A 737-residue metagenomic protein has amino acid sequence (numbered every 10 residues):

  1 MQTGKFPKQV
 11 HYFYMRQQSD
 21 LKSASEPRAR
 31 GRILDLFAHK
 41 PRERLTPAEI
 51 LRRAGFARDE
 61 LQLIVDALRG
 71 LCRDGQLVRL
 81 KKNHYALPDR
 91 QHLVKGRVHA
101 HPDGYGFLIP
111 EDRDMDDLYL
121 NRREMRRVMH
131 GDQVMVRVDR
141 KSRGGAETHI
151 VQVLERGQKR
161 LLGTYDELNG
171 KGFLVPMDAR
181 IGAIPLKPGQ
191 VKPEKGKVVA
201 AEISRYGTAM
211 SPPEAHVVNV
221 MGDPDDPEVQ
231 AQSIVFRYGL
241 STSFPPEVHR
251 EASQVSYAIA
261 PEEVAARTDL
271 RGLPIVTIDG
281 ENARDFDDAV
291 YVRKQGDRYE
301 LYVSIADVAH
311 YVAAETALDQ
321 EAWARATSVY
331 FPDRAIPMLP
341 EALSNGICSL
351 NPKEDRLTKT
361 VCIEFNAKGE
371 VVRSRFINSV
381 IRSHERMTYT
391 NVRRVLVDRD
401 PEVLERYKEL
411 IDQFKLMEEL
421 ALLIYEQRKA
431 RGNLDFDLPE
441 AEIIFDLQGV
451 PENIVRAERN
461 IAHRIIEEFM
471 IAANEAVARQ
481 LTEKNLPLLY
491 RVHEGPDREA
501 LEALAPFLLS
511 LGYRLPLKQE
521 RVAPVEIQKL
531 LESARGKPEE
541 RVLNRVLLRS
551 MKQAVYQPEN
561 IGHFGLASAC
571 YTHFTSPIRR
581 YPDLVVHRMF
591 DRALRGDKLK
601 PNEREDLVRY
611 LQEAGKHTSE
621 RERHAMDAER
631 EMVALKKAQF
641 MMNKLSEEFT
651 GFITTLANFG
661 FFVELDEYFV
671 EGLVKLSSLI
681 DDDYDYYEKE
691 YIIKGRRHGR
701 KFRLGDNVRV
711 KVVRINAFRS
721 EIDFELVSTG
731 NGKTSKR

Functional and structural regions predicted by a protein language model:
M1-Q2, F13: The catalytic Nudix box helix
Q2-K5, K733: Short, low-complexity interaction segments enriched in Ser/Thr/Pro/Gly
P7-Q9: Phosphate/ribose-recognition catalytic cores of enzymes acting on nucleotide-derived substrates
H11-Y302, A309-T358, N391-R394, Y691-I693 (+2 more regions): Charge-lined substrate channels and their catalytic hotspots, especially those that engage the 3′ end of RNA
M115-N121, I181-L186, F669-Y686: A short macromolecule-binding patch
A200, R205-G207, S233-L240, E247-D681 (+3 more regions): Electropositive polyanion-binding surfaces
